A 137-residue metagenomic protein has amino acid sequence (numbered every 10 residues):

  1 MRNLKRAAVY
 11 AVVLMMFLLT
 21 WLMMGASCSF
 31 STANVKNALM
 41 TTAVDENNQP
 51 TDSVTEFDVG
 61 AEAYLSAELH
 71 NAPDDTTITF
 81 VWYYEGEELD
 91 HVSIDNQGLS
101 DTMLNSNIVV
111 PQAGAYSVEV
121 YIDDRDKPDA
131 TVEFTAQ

Functional and structural regions predicted by a protein language model:
M1-G25: Sec-dependent bacterial lipoprotein signal peptides
C28-V59: Short, compositionally biased P/S/T/A/G/V-rich stretches that sit at domain boundaries
Y64-H70: Short edge beta-strand/loop segments characteristic of extracellular beta-sandwich folds
S66, D101-V109: Exposed aromatic-hydrophobic patches
N71-T76, A113: Short proline/glycine-enriched turn/loop motifs at strand-loop junctions of beta-rich domains
F80-Y84, V120: Conserved aromatic beta-strand anchor motif in extracellular beta-sandwich/beta-rich domains
E88-L99: Solvent-exposed serine/threonine-rich low-complexity stretches and specific carbohydrate-binding patches
N96-Q97, I108-Q112, S117-T135: Short, exposed beta-strand-loop hairpins at the edges of beta-sheets in extracellular/periplasmic proteins
